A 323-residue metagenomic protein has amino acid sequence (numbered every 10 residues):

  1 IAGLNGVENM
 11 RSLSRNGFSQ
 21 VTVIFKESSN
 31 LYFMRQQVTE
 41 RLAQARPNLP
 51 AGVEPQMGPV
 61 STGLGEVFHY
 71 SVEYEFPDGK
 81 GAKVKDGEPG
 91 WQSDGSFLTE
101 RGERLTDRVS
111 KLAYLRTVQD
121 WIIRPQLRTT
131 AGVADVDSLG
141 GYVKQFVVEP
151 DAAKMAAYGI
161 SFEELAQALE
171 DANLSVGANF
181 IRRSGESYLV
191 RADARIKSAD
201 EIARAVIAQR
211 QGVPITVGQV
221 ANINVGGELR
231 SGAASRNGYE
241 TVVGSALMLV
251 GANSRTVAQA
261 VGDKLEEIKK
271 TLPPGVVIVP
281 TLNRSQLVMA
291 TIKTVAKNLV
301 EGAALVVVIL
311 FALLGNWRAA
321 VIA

Functional and structural regions predicted by a protein language model:
I1-V307, A312-L313: Membrane-proximal extracytoplasmic
T281, N316-A323: Membrane-water interface of transmembrane alpha-helices in multipass transporters/channels
